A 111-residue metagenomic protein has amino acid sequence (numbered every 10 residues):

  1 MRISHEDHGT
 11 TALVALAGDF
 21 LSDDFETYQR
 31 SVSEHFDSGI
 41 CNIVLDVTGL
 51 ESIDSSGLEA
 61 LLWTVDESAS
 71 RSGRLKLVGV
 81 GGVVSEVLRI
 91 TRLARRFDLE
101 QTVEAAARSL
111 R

Functional and structural regions predicted by a protein language model:
M1-A15: Short beta-strand/loop segment at the start of cytosolic alpha/beta domains
M1-S4, V32-S33, A107: Short low-complexity stretches enriched in small and charged residues
H8-G9, T48, E104: Conserved catalytic submotifs in the C-terminal HATPase_c
A17, G81, V103: Residues at the C-termini of beta-strands that transition into short coil/loop
F20-F97: Amphipathic alpha-helical interaction surfaces in cytosolic regulatory modules
D98-A105: Short acidic-hydrophobic, aromatic-tinged amphipathic segments that line or gate anion-handling sites
A105-R111: Short, charged, intrinsically disordered terminal tails
